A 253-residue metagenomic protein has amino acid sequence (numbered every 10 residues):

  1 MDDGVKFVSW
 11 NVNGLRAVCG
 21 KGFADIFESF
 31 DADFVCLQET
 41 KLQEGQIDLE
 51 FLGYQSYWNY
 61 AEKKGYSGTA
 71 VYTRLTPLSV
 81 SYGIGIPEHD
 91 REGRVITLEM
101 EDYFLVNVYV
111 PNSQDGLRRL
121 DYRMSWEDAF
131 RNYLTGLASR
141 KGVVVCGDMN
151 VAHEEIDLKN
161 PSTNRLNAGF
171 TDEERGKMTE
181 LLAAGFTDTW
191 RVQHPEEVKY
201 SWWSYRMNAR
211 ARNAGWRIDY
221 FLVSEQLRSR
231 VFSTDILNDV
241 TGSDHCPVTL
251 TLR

Functional and structural regions predicted by a protein language model:
M1-F51, A61, Y66, Y82 (+1 more regions): N-terminal, active-site-proximal structural segment of metallo-dependent hydrolase catalytic domains
V5-N13, D102-Q114, C146: Active-site-proximal beta-strand elements of phosphoester/diester hydrolases
N11, F27-G45, L105, L134-E155 (+4 more regions): Active-site beta-strand/loop signature of hydrolases that rely on acidic residues for catalysis
K41, Q46-S113: Structured beta-strand-rich core segments of catalytic domains in phosphoester-bond hydrolases
Q55, D128-A214, I218: Metal-dependent phosphoesterases centered on the DNase I-like endonuclease/exonuclease/phosphatase
K64-S79, E197, M207-S229: Conserved beta strand-loop-helix elements of the APE1-like EEP
G85-I86, P111-E127, S162-L166: Surface-exposed cleft-lining segments at the edges of enzyme active sites
D235-R253: Surface polyanion/phosphate-binding segment centered on an Asp-His-Pro turn
